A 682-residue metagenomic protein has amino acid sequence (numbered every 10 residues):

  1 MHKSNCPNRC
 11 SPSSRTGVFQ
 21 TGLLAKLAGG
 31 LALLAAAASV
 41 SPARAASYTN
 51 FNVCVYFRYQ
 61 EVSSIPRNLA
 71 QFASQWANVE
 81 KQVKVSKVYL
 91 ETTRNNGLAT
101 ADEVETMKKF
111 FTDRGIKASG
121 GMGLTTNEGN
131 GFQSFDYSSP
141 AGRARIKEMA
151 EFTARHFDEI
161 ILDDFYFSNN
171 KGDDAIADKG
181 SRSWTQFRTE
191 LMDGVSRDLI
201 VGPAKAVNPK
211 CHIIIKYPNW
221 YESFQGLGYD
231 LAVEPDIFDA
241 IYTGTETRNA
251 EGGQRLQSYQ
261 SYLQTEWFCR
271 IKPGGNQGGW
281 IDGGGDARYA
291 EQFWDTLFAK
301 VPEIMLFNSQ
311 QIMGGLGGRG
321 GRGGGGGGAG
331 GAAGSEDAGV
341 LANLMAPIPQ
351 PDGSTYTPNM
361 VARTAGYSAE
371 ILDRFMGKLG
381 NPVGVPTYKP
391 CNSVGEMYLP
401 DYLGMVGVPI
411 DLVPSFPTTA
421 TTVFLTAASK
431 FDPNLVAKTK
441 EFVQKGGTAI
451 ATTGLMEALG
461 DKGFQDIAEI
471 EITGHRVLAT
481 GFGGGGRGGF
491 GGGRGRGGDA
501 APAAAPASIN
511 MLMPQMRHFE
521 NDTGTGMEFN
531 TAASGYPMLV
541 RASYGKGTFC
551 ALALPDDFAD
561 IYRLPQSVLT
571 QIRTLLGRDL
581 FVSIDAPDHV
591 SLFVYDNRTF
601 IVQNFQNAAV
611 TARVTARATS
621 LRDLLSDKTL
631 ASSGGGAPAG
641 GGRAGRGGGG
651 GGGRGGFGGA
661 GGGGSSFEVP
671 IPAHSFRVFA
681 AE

Functional and structural regions predicted by a protein language model:
S14, Q20-S39: Bacterial N-terminal signal peptides
A45, R58, G131, D158 (+10 more regions): Hydrophobic targeting/anchoring helices
S47-A73, V104-D158, D164, N169-G172 (+1 more regions): Active-site-adjacent "subsite" loops/lids of carbohydrate-active enzymes
S63-Q82, S139-T153, S223-E234, D286-T296: Short, acidic/polar
L69-A77, L399-A420, A427-K430: A short, well-structured beta->alpha microelement
Q82-R94, R145-Q186: Active-site groove signature of glycoside hydrolases
T92-E128, K179-V207, K430: Aromatic-lined substrate-binding rim segments of carbohydrate-active enzymes
P400-D401, I410, P414, A427-G642 (+1 more regions): A conserved amphipathic helix/loop scaffold that creates a polar/acidic microenvironment used either to coordinate
